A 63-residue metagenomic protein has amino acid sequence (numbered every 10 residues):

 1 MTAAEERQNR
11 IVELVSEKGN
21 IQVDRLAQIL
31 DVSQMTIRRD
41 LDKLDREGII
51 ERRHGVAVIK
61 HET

Functional and structural regions predicted by a protein language model:
T2-I29, Q34-T63: HTH-adjacent hinge/linker in prokaryotic transcriptional regulators
